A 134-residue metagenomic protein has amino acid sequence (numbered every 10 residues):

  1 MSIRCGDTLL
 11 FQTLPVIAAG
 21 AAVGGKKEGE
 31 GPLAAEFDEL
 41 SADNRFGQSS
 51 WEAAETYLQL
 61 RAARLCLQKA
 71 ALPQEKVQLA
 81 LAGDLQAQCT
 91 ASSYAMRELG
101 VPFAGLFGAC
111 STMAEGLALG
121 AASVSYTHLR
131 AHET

Functional and structural regions predicted by a protein language model:
M1-A104: Conserved "HGTGT" condensation-loop signature of ketosynthase/thiolase-family condensing enzymes that catalyze
A62-C66, G116-S123: Buried hydrophobic packing segments
L72, A122-Y126: Secondary-structure boundary motif
G83-Q88, C110-S111, E133: Acidic, glycine-rich active-site loops and adjacent beta-strand->loop/helix elements that engage anionic groups
A104-C110, A114-L117: Cysteine-centered functional microenvironments
T127-T134: Conserved small/polar residues in nucleotide/adenosyl-binding loops
